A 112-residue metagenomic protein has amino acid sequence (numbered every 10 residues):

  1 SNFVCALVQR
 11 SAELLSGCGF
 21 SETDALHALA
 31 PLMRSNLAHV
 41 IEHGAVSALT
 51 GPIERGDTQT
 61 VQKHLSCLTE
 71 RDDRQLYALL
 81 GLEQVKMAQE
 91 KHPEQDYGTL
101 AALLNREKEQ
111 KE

Functional and structural regions predicted by a protein language model:
S1-L68: Helical "substrate-binding/catalytic lid" subdomain of Rossmann-like NAD(P)-dependent dehydrogenases/reductases
H43-E112: C-terminal active-site/capping subdomain that shapes the small-molecule cofactor and substrate pocket of enzyme
